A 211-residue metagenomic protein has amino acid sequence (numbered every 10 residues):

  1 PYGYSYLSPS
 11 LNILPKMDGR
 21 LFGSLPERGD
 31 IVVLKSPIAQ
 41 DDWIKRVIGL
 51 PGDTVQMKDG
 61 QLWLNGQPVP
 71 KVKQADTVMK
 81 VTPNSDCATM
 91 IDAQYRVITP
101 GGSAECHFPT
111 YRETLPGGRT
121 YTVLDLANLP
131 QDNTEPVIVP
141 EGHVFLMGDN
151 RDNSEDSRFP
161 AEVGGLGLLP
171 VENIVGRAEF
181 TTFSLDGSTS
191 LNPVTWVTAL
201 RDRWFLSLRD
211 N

Functional and structural regions predicted by a protein language model:
P1-N211: Soluble "head" domains of membrane/secretory-pathway proteins
